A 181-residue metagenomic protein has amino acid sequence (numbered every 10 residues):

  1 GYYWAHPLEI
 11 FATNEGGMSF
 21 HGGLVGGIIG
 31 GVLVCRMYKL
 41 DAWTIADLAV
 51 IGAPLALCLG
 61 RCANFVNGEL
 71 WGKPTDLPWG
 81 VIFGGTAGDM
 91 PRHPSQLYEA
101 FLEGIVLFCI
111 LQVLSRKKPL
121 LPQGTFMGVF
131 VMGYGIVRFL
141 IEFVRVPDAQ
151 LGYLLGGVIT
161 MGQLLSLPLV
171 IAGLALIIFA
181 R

Functional and structural regions predicted by a protein language model:
G1-R181: A feature for loop-to-transmembrane-helix boundaries and adjacent hydrophobic helices in multi-pass integral membrane
